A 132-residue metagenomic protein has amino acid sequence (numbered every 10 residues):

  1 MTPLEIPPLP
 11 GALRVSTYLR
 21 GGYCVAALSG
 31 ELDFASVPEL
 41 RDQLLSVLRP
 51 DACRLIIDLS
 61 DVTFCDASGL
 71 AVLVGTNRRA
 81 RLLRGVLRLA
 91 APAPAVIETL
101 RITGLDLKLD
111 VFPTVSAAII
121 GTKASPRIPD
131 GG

Functional and structural regions predicted by a protein language model:
M1-L4, D130-G132: Terminal targeting and flexible regions in eukaryotic proteins, enriched in but not limited to LRR-containing proteins
T2-D42: STAS-typified acidic loop motif
R20-G21, S60, P92, S116: Conserved catalytic submotifs in the C-terminal HATPase_c
G22, L105-K108, T114: Glycine-centered tight turns that cap/initiate beta-strands
E31-L109: Amphipathic alpha-helical interaction surfaces in cytosolic regulatory modules
P113-G132: A charged, well-structured terminal subsegment
